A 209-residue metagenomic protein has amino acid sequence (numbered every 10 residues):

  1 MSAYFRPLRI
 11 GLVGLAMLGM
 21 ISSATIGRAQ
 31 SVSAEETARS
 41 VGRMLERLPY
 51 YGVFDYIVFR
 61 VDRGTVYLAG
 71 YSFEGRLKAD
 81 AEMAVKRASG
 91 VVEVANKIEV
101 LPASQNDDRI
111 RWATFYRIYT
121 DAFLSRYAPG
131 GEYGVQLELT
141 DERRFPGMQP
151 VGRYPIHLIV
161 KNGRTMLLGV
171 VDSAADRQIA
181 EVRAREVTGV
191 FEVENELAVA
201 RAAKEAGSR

Functional and structural regions predicted by a protein language model:
S2-R9, G14-R209: N-terminal targeting leaders
